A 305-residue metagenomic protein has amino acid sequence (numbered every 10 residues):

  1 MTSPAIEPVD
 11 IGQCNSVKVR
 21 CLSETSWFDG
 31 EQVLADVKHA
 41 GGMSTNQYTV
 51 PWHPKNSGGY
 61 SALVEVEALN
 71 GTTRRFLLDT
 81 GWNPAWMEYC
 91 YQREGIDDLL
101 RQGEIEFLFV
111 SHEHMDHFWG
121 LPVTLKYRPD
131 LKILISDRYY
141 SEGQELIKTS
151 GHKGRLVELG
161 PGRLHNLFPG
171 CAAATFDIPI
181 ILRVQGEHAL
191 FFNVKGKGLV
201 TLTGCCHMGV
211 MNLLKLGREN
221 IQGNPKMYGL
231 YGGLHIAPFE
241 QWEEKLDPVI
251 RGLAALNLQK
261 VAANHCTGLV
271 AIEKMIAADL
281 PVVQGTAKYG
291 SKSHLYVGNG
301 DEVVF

Functional and structural regions predicted by a protein language model:
N15-V17, C21-D29: Short polar catalytic/cofactor-binding loops
T25-D29, L34-E94, E187-T203: Conserved beta-strand hairpin/beta-sheet module of binuclear metal-dependent hydrolase folds, prominently
V64, D79, Y91, H112 (+4 more regions): Divalent metal-coordination and catalytic microenvironments
T73-F76, E106-F107, D130-K132, L199-V200 (+1 more regions): Short active-site oxyanion
A85-L134, I221-Y231: Active-site metal-binding motif and surrounding structural segment of the metallo-beta-lactamase
C90, G120-T124, L146, L213-L216 (+1 more regions): A short acidic, amphipathic alpha-helical/loop segment
E113-M115, F191, G196-T201, C205-Y296: Cap/insert and terminal regions of metallo-dependent hydrolase folds
I135-H188, Q284-V304: Metallo-beta-lactamase
